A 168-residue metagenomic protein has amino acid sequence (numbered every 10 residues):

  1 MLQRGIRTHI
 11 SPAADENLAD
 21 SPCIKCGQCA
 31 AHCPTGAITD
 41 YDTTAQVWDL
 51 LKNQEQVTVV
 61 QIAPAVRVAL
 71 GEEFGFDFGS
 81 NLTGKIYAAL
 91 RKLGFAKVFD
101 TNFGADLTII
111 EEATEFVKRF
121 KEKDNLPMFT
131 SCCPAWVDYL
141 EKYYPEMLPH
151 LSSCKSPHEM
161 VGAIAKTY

Functional and structural regions predicted by a protein language model:
M1, S21-G36, A105, S131-A135: Local cysteine-cluster metal-coordination motifs and their immediate loop/turn environment, predominantly Fe-S cluster
M1-I24, G36-V59: Non-heme iron-sulfur electron-transfer modules
D40-Y168: Iron-sulfur-associated redox domains of electron-transfer enzymes in respiratory and anaerobic energy metabolism
